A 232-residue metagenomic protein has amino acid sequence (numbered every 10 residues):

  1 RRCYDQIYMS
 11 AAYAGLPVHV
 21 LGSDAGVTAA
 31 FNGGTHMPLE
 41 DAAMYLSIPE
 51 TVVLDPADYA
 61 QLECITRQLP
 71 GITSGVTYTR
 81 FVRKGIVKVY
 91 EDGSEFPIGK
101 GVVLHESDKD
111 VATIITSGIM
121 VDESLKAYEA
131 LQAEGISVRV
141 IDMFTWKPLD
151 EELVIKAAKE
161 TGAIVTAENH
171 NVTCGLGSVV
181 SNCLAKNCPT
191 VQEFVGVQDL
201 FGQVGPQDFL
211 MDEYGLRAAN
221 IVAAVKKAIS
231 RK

Functional and structural regions predicted by a protein language model:
R1-T113, I229: Conserved thiamine diphosphate
A29-A30, V82-K232: Thiamine diphosphate
